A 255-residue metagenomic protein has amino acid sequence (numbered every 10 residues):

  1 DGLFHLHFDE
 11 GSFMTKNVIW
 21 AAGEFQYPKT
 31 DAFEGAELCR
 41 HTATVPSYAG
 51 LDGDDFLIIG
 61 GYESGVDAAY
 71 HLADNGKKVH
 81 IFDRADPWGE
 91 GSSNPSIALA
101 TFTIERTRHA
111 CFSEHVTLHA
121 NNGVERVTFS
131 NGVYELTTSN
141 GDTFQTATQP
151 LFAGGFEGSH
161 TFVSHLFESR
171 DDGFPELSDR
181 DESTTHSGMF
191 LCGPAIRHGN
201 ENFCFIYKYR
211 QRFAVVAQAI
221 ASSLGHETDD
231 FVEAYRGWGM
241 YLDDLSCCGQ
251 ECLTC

Functional and structural regions predicted by a protein language model:
D1, D74-E168, G225-G239: A Rossmann-like FAD-binding core segment of flavoenzymes
F13-Q26, I58-I59, Q145-E157: Short hydrophobic core segments
A22-N75, D171-R180: Glycine-rich dinucleotide-binding loop and its adjacent helix/turn
E37-G50, T146, A153-F203: FAD-site-proximal beta/loop scaffold in flavoenzymes
I58-I59, I81, L191: Hydrophobic Val/Ile/Leu positions in short beta-strands of Rossmann-like dinucleotide-binding domains
G61, R84, P194: Cofactor-binding loop segments of dinucleotide-utilizing enzymes, especially the Rossmann-like FAD- and NAD(P)+-binding
H71, L191-E233, G239: A conserved FAD-binding loop/helix module that cradles the flavin
F231, G237-C255: C-terminal active-site-capping segments
